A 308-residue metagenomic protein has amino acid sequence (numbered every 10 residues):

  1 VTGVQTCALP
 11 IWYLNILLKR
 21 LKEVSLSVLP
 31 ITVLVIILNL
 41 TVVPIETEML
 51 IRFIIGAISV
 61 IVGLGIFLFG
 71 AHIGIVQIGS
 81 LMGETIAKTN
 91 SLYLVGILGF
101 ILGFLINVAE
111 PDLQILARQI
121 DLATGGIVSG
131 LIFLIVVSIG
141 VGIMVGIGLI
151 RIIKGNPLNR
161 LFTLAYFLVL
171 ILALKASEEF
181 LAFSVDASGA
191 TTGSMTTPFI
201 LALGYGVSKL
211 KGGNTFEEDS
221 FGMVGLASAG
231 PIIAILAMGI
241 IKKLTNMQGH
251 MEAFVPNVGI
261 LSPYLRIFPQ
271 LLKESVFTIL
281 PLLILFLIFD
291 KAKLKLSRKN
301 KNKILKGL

Functional and structural regions predicted by a protein language model:
T2-L9: Short, small-residue-biased leader/transition segments that mark boundaries at the very start of proteins
Y13-L18, L50, I78-A87, N214-G222 (+1 more regions): Hydrophobic, small-residue-rich membrane helices and short re-entrant helix-turn-helix hairpins that build
L18-V24, I45-I55, A87, T124-F133 (+4 more regions): Interfacial loop-to-helix junctions that mark the boundaries of transmembrane helices in multi-pass membrane
L26, A87-N90, N156-F167, D219-G225 (+1 more regions): Cytoplasmic-side transmembrane-helix entry/capping segments in multi-pass membrane proteins
S27-T41, G56-I66, L98-L105, S138-R151 (+4 more regions): Hydrophobic core segments of alpha-helical transmembrane domains in multi-pass membrane transport and ion-translocation
I54-I55, N257-L308: Transmembrane helical segments that form the transport core of multi-pass membrane transport proteins
I73-N90, I115-T124: Flexible loop linkers connecting adjacent transmembrane helices in multi-pass alpha-helical membrane transporters
L92-V169: Helix-loop-helix junctions within the multi-pass membrane cores of secondary transporters/permeases
